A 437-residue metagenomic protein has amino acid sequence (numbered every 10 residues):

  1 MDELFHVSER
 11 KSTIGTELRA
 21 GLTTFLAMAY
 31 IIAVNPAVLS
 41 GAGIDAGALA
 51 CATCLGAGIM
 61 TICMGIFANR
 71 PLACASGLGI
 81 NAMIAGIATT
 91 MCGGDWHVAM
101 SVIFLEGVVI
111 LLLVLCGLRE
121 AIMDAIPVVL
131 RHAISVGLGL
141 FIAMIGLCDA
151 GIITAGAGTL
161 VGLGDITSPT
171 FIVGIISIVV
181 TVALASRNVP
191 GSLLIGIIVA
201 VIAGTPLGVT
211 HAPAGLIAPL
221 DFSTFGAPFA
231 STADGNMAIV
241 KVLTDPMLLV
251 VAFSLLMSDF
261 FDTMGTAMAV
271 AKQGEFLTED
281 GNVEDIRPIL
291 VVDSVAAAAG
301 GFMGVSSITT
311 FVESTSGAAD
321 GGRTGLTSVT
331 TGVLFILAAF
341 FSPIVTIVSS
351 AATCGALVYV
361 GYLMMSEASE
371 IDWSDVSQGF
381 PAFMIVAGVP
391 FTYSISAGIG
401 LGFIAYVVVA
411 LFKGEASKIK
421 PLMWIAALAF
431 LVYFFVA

Functional and structural regions predicted by a protein language model:
M1-A48, V161-L163, I195-R287, L431-V432: Helix-loop-helix hairpins and the membrane-proximal interhelical loops of multi-pass alpha-helical transport proteins
M1-N35, G56, S76-G86, T90-L138 (+1 more regions): Helix-loop-helix junctions within the multi-pass membrane cores of secondary transporters/permeases
L18, V38, I122, G191 (+3 more regions): Residue-level signature of catalytic and energy-coupling elements of molecular machines, predominantly ATP/GTP-dependent
G43-I62: Loop-to-helix transition at the N-terminal end of transmembrane alpha-helices
A46-G47, L72, W96, I395: Membrane-helix interface/capping residues of multi-pass secondary transporters
C51, S101-F104, F253, V291 (+1 more regions): Internal alpha-helical transmembrane segments of multi-pass membrane proteins, especially GPCRs
M60-L72, V182-N188, S254-D262, D293-M303 (+3 more regions): Transmembrane alpha-helix interface/packing and boundary motifs in multi-pass membrane proteins, characterized by
C92-P206, T210, V329-A437: Membrane-embedded alpha-helical modules
